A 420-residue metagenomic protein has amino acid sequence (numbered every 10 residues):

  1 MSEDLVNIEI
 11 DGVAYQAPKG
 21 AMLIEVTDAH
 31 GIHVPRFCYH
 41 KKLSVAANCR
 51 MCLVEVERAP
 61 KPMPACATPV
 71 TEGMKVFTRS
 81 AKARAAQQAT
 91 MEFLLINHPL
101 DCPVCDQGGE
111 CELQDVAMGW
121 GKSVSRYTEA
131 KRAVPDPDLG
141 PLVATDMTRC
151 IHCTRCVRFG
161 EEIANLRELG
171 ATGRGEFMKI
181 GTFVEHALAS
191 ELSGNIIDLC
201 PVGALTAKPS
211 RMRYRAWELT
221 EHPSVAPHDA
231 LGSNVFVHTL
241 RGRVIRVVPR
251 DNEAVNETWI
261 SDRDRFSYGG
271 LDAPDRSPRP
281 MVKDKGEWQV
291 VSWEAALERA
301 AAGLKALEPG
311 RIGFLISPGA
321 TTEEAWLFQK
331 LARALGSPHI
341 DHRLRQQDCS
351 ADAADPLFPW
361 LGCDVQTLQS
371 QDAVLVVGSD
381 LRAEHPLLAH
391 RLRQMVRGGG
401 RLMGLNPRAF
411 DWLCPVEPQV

Functional and structural regions predicted by a protein language model:
M1-M22: Generic start-of-chain signal for non-secretory N-termini
I10-V13, E57-R58, L240: Short strand-turn-strand beta-turns centered on an Asx-Gly dipeptide
A14, F37-K42, D146-M147, G181-L188 (+1 more regions): Conserved short loop/turn motifs at secondary-structure junctions
P18-L23, C66-T71, P249-A254, E294-A295: A short, sequence-level motif marking secondary-structure junctions
L23-E57: A basic, amphipathic helix-loop patch mediating RNA/tRNA/ribosome contacts
R50-A226, L231-V235, R243: Fe-S ferredoxin-like electron-transfer domains and their immediately adjacent linker/connector regions across
L95, P99, D146, C153 (+4 more regions): Catalytic alpha/large subunits of respiratory electron-transfer oxidoreductases, centered on bis-MGD molybdoenzymes
